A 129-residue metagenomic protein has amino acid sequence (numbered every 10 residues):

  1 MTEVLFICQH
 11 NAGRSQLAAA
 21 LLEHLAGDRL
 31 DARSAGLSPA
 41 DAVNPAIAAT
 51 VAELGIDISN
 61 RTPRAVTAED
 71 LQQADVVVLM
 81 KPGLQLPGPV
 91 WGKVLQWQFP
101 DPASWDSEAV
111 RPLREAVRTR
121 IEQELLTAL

Functional and structural regions predicted by a protein language model:
M1-V66: Conserved active-site segments centered on acidic
A74: An anion/phosphate-binding loop that grips the pyrophosphate of nucleotide cofactors and donors
P82-L129: Phosphate-binding/catalytic loops
